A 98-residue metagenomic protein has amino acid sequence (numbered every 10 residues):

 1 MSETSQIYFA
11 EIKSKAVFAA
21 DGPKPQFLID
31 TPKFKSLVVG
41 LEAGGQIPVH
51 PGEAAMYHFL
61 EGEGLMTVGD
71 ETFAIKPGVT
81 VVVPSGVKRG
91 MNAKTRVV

Functional and structural regions predicted by a protein language model:
M1-L37: A short, N-terminal "cap"/entry segment at the start of jelly-roll beta-barrel domains of the cupin/DSBH fold
D21-G22, K35-P51: Conserved short histidine dyad/triad with adjacent acidic residue
P32, T67-G69, K94: Short strand-coil-strand connectors
F34-S36, A54, V97-V98: Structural motif
V38, M56, E71-F73: Short, surface-exposed secondary-structure edge patches
G40-E42, P51-M66: Short, conserved beta-strand element in jelly-roll/cupin
D70-G86: Short acidic-glycine-tyrosine-enriched beta hairpin
S85-V98: Ligand-binding loop in jelly-roll beta-barrel domains
